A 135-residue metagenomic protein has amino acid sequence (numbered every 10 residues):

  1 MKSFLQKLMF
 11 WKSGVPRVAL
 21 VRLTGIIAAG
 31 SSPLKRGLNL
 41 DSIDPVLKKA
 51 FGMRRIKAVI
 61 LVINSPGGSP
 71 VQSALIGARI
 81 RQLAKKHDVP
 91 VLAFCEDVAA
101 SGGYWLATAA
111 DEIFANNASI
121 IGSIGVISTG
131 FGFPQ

Functional and structural regions predicted by a protein language model:
M1-Q135: Terminal-region recognition feature
